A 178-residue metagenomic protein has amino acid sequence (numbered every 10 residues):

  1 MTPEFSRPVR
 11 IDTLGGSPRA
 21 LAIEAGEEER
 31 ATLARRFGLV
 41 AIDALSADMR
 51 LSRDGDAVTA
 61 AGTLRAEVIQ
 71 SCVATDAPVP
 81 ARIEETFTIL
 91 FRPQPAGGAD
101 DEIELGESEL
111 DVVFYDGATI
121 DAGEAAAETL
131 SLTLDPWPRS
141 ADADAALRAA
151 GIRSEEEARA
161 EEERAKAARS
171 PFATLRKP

Functional and structural regions predicted by a protein language model:
M1-G15, A20, L90-P178: Charge-rich, low-complexity linker and terminal segments
M1-R65, I69: A positional/architectural concept
E24, E28, T63, E67-Q70 (+4 more regions): Charged, alpha-helix-enriched surfaces in structured cytosolic catalytic cores of large nucleotide-utilizing machines
R35-L39, V73-P80, L132: Short, intrinsically disordered, mixed-charge
R65-D100: Helix-adjacent hinge/juxtasegments
